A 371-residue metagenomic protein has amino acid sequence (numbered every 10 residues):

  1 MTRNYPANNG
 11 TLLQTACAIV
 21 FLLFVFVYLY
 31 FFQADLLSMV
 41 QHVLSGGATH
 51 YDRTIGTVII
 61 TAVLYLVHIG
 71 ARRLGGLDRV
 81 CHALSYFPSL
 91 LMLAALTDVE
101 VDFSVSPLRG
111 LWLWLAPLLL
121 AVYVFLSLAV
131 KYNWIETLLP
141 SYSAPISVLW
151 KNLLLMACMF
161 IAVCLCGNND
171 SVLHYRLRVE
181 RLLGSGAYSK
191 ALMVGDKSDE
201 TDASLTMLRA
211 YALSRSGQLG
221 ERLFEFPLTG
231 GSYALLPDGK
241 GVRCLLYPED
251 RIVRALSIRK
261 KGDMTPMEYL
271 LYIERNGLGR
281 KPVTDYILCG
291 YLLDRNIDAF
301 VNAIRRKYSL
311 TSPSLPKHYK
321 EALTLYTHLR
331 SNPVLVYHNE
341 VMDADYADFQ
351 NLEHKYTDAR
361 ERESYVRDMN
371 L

Functional and structural regions predicted by a protein language model:
M1-F87: Membrane-anchoring hydrophobic segments
V25-Y30, F87-D98, C158-V163: Aromatic-anchored segments of alpha-helical transmembrane domains
L66, G70, L74, L96 (+2 more regions): Hydrophobic membrane-targeting alpha-helices
C81-S141: Membrane-embedded alpha-helical segments of integral membrane proteins
L139-S147, G167, Y175-V179: Canonical alpha-helical transmembrane segment with a positive-inside/aromatic-interface signature
A144-D170: Internal/C-terminal transmembrane anchor helices
N168-A303: Soluble catalytic regions of membrane-associated enzymes that act on cell-envelope and secretory-pathway components
I258-L371: Solvent-exposed soluble domains appended to multi-pass membrane proteins
